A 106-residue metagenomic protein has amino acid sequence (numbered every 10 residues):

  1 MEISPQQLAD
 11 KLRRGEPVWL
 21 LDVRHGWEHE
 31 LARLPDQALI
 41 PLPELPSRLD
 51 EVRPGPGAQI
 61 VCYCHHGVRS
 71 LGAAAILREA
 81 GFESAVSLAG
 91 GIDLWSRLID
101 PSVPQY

Functional and structural regions predicted by a protein language model:
M1-W19, V23-Q59, H66-Y106: Rhodanese-like catalytic fold shared by cysteine-dependent sulfurtransferases and DSP/PTP-type phosphatases
